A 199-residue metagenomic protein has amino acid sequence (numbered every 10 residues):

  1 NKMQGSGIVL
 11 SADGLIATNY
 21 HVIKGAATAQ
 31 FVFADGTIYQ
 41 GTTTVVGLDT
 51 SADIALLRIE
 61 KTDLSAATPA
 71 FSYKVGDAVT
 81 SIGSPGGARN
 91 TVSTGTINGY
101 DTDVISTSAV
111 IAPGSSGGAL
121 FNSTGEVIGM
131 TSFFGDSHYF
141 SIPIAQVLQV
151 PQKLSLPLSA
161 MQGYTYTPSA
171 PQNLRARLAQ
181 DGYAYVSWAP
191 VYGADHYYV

Functional and structural regions predicted by a protein language model:
K2-Q4, G25, A112-S116: Short, small/polar residue-rich loop motifs at catalytic or cofactor-binding pockets
Q4, S11-G83, G87-T91, V104-S106 (+2 more regions): Conserved active-site neighborhood of the chymotrypsin/trypsin-like protease fold
I8-L10, T44-G47, N98, A112 (+1 more regions): Conserved positions in beta-strands of structured domains
I8-V9, V110-T131: Catalytic nucleophile loop of clan PA
A26, Q30, T43, L64 (+1 more regions): C-terminal cap/linker of serine protease catalytic domains
Q30-V32, H196-V199: Beta-strand signatures of extracellular beta-sandwich domains
S93-I97: Short beta-strand-centered aromatic/proline hotspots
P157-D195: Pro/Thr/Ser/Gly-rich low-complexity, intrinsically disordered linker/stalk tracts
